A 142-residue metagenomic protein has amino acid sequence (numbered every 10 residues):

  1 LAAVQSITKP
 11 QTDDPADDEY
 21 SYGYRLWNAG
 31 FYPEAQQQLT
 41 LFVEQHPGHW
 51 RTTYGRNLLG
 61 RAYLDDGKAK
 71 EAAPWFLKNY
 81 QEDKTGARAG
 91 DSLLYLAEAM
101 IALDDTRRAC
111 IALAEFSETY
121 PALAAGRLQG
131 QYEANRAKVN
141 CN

Functional and structural regions predicted by a protein language model:
L1-S21: Acidic, proline-/serine-/threonine-rich low-complexity intrinsically disordered segments
Q45-R51, E82-R88, E118-G130, N142: Short solvent-exposed coil/turn linkers within tandem alpha-helical repeat scaffolds
